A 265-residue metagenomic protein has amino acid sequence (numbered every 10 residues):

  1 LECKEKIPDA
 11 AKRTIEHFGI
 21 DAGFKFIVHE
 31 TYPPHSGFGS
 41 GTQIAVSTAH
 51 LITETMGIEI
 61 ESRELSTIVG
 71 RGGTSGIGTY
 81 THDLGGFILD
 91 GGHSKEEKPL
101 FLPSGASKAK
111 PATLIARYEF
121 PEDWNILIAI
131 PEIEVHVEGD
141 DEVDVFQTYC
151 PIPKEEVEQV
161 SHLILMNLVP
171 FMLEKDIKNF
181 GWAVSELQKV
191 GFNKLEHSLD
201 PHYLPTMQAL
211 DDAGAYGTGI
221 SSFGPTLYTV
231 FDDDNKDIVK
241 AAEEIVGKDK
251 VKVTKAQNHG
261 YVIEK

Functional and structural regions predicted by a protein language model:
L1-S40, H50-R63, T67, G73 (+2 more regions): ATP-binding N-lobe of GHMP and related small-molecule kinases
G19-I20, D211-D212, G219-F223: A structural signal for short secondary-structure junctions
F24-V28, T218, V251: Generic structural signal for residues in well-ordered beta-strands
F26-V28, A129-P131, L227: A structural signal for short, well-ordered beta-strand segments
S47: Active-site signature of alpha/beta-hydrolase-fold catalytic machinery across serine- and Asp/Cys-nucleophile hydrolases
E61-Y216, D232-K265: ATP-dependent small-molecule kinase catalytic core of the GHMP/sugar-kinase superfamily and closely related
Y203, I220-Y228: Small/polar glycine-rich anion-binding or flexible loop at a beta-alpha turn
